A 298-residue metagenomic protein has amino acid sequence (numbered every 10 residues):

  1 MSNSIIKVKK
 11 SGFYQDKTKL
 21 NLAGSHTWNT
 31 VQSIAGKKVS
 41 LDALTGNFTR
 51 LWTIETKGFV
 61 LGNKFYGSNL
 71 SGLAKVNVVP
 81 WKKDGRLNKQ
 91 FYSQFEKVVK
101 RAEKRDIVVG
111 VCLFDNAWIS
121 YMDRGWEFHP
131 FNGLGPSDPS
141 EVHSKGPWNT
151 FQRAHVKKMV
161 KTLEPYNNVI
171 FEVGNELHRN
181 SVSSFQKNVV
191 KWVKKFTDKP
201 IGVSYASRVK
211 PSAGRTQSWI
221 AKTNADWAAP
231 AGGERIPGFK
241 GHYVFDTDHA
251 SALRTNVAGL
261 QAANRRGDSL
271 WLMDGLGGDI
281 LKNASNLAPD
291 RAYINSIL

Functional and structural regions predicted by a protein language model:
M1-N3, L298: Low-complexity, Pro/Thr/Ser/Gly/Ala-rich linker/spacer regions in secreted, extracellular modular proteins
N3-Q217, K222-A225: Active-site mouth of glycoside hydrolases
P200, S218-I297: Catalytic-core region of carbohydrate-active enzymes that cleave or remodel glycosidic bonds
